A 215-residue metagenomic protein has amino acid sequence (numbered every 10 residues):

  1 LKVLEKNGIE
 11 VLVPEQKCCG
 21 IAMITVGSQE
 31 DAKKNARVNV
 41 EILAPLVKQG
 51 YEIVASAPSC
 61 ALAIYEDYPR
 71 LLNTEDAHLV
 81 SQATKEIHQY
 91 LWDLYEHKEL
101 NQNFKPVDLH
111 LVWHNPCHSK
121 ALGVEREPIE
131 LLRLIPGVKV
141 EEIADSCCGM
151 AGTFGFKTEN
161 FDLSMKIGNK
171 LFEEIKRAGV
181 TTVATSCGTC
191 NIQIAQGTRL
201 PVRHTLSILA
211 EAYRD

Functional and structural regions predicted by a protein language model:
L1-D215: Iron-sulfur cluster-binding electron-transfer modules in prokaryotic oxidoreductases
